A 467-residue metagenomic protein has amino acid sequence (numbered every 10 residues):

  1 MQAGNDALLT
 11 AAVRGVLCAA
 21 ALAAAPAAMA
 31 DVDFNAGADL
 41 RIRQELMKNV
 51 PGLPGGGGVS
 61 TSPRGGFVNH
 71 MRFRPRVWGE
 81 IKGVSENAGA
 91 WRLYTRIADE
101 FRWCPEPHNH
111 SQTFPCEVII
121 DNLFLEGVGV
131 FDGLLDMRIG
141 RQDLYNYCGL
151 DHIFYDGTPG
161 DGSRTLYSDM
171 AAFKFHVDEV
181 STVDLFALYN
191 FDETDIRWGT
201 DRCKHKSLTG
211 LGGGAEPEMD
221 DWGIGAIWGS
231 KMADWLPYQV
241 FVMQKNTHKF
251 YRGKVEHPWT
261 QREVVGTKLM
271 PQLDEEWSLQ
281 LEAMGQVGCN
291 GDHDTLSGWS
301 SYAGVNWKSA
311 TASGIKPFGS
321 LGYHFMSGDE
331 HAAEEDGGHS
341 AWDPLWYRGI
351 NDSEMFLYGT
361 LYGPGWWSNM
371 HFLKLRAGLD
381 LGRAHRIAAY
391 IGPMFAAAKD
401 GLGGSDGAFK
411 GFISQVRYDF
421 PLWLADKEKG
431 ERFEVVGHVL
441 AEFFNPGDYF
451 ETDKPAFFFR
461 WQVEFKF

Functional and structural regions predicted by a protein language model:
M1-A11: N-terminal secretory signal peptides that target proteins for export/translocation
T10-A19: Sec-dependent N-terminal signal peptides
A24-A25: N-terminal signal peptide c-region/cleavage motif recognized by signal peptidases
A28-G140, S168-D178, Q261, T267-L279 (+5 more regions): Beta-barrel outer-membrane channel/assembly domains of diderm bacteria
R41-R43, L188-N190, M243-K245, Q286 (+1 more regions): Active-site beta-loop-alpha junctions enriched in small/polar residues
V59, C104-I120, V130-V265, E335-R376: Surface-exposed coil loops of outer-membrane beta-barrel proteins
D99-E100, L144-N146, N190, M326 (+1 more regions): Short, solvent-exposed loop/turn segments at secondary-structure junctions
D294-S353: Long, well-ordered mid-to-C-terminal structural blocks that present hydrophobic/aromatic surfaces
